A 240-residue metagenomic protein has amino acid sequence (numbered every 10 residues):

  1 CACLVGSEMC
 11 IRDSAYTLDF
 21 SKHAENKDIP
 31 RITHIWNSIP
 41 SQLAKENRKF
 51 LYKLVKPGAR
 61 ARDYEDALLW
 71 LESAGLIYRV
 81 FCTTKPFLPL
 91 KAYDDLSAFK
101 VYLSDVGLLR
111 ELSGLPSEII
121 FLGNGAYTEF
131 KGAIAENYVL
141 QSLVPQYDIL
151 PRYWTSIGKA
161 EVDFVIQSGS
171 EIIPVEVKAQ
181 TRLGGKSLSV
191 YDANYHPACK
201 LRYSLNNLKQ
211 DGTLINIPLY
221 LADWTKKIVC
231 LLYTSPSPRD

Functional and structural regions predicted by a protein language model:
C1-G6, I11, Y233-D240: Single conserved hydrophobic/aromatic residue that forms the stacking wall/gate of nucleotide- or nucleobase-binding
C10, V80, G107, V165 (+3 more regions): Anionic group-transfer/hydrolysis microenvironments
R12-E161: Accessory nucleic acid-recognition modules appended to NTPase machines
Y102, R152, V175, C199-Y203: Hydrophobic/aromatic beta-strand patches that form the interior of the parallel beta-sheet core in alpha/beta enzyme
V139, L143, V162-T181: Conserved catalytic cores of phosphodiester-cleaving nucleases, focusing on short active-site segments
V144-Y147, S156-A160, I166-S170, D192-H196: A structural signal for short secondary-structure junctions
A179-I217: Catalytic cores of nucleic-acid endonucleases
L208-S235: Domain-level recognition of nuclease-like catalytic cores that cleave nucleotide substrates
